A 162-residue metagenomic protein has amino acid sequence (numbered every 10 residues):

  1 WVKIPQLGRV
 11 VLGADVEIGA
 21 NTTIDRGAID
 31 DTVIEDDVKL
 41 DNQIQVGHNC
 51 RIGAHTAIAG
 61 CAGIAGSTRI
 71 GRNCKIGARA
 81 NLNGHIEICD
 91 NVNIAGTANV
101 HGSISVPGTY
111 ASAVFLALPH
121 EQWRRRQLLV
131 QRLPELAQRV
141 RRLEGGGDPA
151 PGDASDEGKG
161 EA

Functional and structural regions predicted by a protein language model:
W1-V11, V16-D36, L40-A162: Glycine-rich hexapeptide-repeat left-handed beta-helix
